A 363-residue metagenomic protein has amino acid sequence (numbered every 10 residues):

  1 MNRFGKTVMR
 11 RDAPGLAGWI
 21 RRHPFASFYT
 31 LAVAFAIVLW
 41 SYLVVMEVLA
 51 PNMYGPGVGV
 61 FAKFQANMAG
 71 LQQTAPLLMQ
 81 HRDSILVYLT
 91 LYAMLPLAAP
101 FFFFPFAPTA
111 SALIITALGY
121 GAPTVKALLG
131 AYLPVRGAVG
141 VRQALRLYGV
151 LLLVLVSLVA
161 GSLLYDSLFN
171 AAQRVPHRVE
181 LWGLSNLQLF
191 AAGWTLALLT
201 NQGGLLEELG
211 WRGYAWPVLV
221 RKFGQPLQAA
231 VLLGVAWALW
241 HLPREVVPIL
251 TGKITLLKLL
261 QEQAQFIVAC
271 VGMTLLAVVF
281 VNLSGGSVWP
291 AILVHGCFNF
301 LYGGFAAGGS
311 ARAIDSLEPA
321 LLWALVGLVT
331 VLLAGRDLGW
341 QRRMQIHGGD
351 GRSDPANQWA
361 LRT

Functional and structural regions predicted by a protein language model:
N2-G204, G303-T363: Specific transmembrane helices
Y29, V33, F106, L152 (+7 more regions): Residue-level signature of the transmembrane alpha-helical core of multi-pass small-molecule transporters
A34-V44, A236-E245, W289-S310: Kinked, hydrophobic transmembrane alpha-helices enriched for aromatic residues and small/kink-inducing positions
G121-L128, L206-A215, V247, W289: Juxtamembrane/interfacial segments flanking transmembrane helices
G161, Q202, A215, M273-A277: Hydrophobic/aromatic residues in alpha-helical transmembrane segments
R174-W182, G210-V220, V246-K258: Membrane-interface interhelical connector segments
L206-L239, N282-S287: Membrane-interface helix/loop boundary segments of multi-pass membrane proteins
L227, V231, I254-A324: Functionally important transmembrane alpha-helices
